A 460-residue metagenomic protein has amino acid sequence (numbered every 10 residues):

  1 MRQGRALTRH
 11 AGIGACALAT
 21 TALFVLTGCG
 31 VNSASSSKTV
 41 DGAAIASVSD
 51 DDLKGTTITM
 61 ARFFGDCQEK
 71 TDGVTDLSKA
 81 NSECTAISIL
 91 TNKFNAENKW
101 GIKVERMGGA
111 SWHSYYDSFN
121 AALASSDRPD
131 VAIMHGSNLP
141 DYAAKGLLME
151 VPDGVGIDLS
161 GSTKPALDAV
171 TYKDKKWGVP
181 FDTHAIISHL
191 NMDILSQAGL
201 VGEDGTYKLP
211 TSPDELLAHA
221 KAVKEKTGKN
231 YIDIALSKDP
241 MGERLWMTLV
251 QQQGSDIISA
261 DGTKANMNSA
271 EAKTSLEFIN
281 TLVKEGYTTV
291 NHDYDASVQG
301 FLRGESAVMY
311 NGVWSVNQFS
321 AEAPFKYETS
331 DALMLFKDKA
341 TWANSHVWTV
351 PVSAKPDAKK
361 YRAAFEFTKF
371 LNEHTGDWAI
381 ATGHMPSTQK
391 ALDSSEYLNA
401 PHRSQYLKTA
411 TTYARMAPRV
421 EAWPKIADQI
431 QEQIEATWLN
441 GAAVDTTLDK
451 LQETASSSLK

Functional and structural regions predicted by a protein language model:
R2-G4, C16-A22, L26-P140, F336 (+2 more regions): Conserved N-terminal structural module of periplasmic/extracytoplasmic solute-binding proteins
G42-D52, M134-I187, G242-L245, T329-S330: Hinge/lid segment of periplasmic solute-binding proteins
A44, S49-K54, S196, T412-K460: Conserved C-terminal helix/tail region of periplasmic/extracytoplasmic solute-binding proteins
K99, G156, T171-M241, S255-N291 (+2 more regions): Helix-loop-helix "hinge/cap" segment bordering the ligand-binding cleft or interdomain interface
W100, L123-M134, L148-M149, G228-N230 (+2 more regions): Alpha-to-beta junction loops
A110-D117, D233-L236, Q253-E322, A332 (+2 more regions): Extracytoplasmic ligand-binding clamshell segments of periplasmic binding protein
T281, E285-T288, A321-M385: Extracytoplasmic/periplasmic substrate-recognition and gating elements
S330, I380-E432, A436: Long, aromatic- and glycine/proline-rich binding clefts that accommodate carbohydrate-like moieties
